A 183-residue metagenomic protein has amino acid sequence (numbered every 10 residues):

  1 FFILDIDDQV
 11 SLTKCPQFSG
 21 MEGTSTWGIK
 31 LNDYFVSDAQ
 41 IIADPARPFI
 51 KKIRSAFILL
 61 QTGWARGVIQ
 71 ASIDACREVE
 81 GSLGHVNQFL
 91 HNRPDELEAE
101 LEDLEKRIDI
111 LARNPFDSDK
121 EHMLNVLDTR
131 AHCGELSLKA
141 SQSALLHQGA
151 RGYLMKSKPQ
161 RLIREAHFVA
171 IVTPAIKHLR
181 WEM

Functional and structural regions predicted by a protein language model:
F1-S11: A short core secondary-structure module
L12, I41-I42, I163: Short clusters of hydrophobic/aromatic residues that line enzyme substrate/ligand-binding pockets
P16-E102: Glycine-rich beta->alpha junctions and the first turn(s) of the following alpha-helix
G67, D95-E102, L127, A131-L138 (+1 more regions): Generic structural signal for well-ordered, non-transmembrane alpha-helical segments in soluble/cytosolic regions
Q88-D95, K120-L127, S157: Short, charged, amphipathic alpha-helical segments
E102-E135, Q142-L154: C-terminal helix-coil-helix/basic helical segment that borders enzyme active sites and/or dimer interfaces and provides
A150-M183: Glycine-rich phosphate/cofactor-binding loops in nucleotide/flavin-utilizing enzymes
